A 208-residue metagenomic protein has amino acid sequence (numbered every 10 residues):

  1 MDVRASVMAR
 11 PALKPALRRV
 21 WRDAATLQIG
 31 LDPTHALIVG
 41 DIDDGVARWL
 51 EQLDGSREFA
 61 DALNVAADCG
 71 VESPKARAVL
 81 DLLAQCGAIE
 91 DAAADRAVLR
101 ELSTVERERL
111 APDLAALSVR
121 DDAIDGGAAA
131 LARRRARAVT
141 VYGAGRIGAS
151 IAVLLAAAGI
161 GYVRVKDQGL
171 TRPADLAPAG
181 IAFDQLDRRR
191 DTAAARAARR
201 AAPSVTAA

Functional and structural regions predicted by a protein language model:
M1-A208: Adenine nucleotide-associated cytosolic modules
